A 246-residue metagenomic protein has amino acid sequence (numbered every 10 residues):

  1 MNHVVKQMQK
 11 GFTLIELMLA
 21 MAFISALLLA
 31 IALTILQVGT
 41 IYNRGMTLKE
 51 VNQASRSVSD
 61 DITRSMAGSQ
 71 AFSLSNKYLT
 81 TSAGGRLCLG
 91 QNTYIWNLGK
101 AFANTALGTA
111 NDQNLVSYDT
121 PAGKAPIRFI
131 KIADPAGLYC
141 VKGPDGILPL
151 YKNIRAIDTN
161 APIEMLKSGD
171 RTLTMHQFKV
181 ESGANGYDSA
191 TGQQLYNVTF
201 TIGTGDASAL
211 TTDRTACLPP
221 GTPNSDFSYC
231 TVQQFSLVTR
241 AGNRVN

Functional and structural regions predicted by a protein language model:
M1-F12: N-terminal leader/signal peptides at the extreme start of proteins
F12-A67: Aliphatic-rich helix starts adjacent to a transmembrane/signal segment
L36, A67, A71, G203 (+1 more regions): Residue-level marker of positions within ordered structural domains that often coincide with functionally constrained
V51, M66-T93, L98: Short, glycine/small-hydrophobic-rich surface segments
A71-T81, V116-Y118, G183-S189: Short, exposed beta-strand/loop patches in secreted or surface proteins that constitute
A83-S168: Surface-exposed loop/linker segments characteristic of extracytoplasmic
L166-N246: Short linear sequence signals and composition-biased patches located at protein termini or domain-edge surfaces
